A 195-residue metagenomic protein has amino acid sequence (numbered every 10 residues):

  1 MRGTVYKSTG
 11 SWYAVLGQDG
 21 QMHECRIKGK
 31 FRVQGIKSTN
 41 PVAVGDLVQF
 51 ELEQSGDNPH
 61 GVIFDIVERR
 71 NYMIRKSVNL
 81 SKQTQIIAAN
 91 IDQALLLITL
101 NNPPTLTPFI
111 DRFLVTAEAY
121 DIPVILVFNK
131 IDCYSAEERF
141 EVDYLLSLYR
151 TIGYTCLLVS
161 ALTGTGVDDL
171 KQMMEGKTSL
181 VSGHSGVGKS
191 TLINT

Functional and structural regions predicted by a protein language model:
M1-T107: N-terminal accessory targeting/assembly segments
G45, A117, N129: Residue-level signal for inorganic ion chemistry
N90-I98, D121-I131, R150-V159: Conserved beta-strand/loop subsegment of P-loop NTPase cores
L100-P103, I131-S135: Short histidine/acidic/glycine/proline-rich micro-motifs that form metal- and phosphate-coordinating active-site loops
P108-P123: Histidine-anchored nucleotide/phosphate-binding helix
C133-V187: Canonical P-loop GTPase G-domain recognition
S185, S190-T191, T195: Walker A/P-loop
